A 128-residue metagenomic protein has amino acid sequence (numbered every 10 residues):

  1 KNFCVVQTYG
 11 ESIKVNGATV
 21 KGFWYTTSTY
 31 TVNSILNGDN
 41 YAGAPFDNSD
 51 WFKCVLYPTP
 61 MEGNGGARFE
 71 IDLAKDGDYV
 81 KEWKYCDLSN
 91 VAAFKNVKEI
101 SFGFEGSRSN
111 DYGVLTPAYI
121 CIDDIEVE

Functional and structural regions predicted by a protein language model:
K1-K21: Surface-exposed, low-complexity/disordered Ser/Thr/Gly/Pro/Asn-rich loops and linkers
N2-V6, W24, K53, Y85 (+1 more regions): Ordered hydrophobic segments in well-structured contexts
V15, Y30, S107-R108: A short, flexible beta-alpha/helix-coil linker loop
N16-G17, S49, A118-Y119: A structural signal for well-ordered alpha-helical scaffolds and beta->alpha junctions
K21-W24, S101: Residue-level recognition of well-ordered secondary-structure positions
W24-G77: Extracellular ligand-binding interfaces
C54-E128: Terminal, low-complexity interaction segments
